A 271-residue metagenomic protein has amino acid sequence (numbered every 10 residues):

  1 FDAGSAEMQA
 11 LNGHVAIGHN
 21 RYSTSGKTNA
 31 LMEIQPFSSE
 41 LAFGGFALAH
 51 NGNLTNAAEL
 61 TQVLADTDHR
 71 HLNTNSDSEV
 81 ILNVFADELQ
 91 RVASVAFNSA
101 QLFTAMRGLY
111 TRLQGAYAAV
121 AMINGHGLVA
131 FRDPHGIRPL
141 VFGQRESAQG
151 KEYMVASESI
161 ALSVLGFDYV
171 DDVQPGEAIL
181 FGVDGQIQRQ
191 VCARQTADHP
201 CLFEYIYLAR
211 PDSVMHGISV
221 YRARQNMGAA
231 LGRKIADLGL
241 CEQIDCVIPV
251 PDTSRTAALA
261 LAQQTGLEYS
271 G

Functional and structural regions predicted by a protein language model:
F1-P175, L180-C246, V250: Conserved short alpha-helical segments that host acidic/polar catalytic motifs at enzyme active sites
R255-G271: Carboxylate/His-rich catalytic cores and anion/metal-binding grooves
